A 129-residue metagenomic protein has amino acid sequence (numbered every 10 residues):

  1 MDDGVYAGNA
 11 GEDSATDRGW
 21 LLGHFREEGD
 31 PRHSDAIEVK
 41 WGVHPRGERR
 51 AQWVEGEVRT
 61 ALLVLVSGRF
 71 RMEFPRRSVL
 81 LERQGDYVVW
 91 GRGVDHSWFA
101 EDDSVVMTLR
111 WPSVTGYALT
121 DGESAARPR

Functional and structural regions predicted by a protein language model:
M1-R46, R50-W53, E123-R129: A short, N-terminal "cap"/entry segment at the start of jelly-roll beta-barrel domains of the cupin/DSBH fold
G4-V5, T16, F99-R129: Double-stranded beta-helix
G29-H33, R50-E57, F74, L80-L81 (+1 more regions): Short histidine-centered beta-strand/loop micro-motifs that create catalytic or ligand/metal-coordination sites
A51-Q52, M72-E73, W90, D95-E101 (+1 more regions): Short beta-strand His + acidic residue motifs that chelate non-heme Fe in jelly-roll/DSBH and cupin folds
E55-M72: Short, conserved beta-strand element in jelly-roll/cupin
R76-G93: Short acidic-glycine-tyrosine-enriched beta hairpin
